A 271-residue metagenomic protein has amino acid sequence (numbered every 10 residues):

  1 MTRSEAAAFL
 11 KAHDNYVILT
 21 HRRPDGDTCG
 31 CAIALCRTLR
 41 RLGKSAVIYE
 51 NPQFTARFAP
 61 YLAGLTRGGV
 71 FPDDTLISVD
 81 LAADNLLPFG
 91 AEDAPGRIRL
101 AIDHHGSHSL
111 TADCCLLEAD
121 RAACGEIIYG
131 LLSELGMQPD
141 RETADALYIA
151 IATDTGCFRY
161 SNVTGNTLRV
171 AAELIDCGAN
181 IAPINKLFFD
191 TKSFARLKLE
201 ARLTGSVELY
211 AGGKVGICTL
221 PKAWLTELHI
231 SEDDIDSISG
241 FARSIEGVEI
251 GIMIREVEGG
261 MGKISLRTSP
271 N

Functional and structural regions predicted by a protein language model:
M1-A201, G205-N271: Replace "Mg2+/Mn2+-dependent" with "divalent metal-dependent
